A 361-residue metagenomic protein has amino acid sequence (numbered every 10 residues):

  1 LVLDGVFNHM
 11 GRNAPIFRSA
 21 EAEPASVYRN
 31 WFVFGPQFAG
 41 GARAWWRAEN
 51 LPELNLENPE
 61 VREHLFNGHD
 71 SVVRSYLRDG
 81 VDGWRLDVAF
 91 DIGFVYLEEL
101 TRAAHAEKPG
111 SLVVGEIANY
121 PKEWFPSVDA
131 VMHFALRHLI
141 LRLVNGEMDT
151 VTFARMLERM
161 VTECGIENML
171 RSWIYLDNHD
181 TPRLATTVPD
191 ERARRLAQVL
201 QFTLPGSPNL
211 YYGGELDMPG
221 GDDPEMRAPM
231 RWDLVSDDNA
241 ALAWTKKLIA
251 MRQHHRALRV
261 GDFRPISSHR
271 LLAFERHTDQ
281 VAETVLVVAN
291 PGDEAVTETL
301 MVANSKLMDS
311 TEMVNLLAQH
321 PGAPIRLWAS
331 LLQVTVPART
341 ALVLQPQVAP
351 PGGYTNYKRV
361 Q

Functional and structural regions predicted by a protein language model:
L1-D79, L100, A104-E107, E123: Substrate-binding/active-site clefts of carbohydrate-active enzymes
V2-L3, W84-R85, L112-G115, W173-Y175 (+3 more regions): Structural recognition of the beta-strand scaffold that forms the well-ordered cores of secreted hydrolase catalytic
D4, Y76, L86, V113 (+5 more regions): Conserved, mostly hydrophobic/aromatic
F17-E21, S71, D82-N168, S172 (+7 more regions): Active-site-proximal helices and loops of the catalytic beta/alpha 8
R78-V81, D129, G206-S207: A structural motif
G80-D82, Y175, T335: Short loop/turn motifs at secondary-structure junctions
P182-V188: Short, solvent-exposed helix-loop connector elements
R194, P205, L210, L216-Q361: Carbohydrate-interacting/catalytic domains
